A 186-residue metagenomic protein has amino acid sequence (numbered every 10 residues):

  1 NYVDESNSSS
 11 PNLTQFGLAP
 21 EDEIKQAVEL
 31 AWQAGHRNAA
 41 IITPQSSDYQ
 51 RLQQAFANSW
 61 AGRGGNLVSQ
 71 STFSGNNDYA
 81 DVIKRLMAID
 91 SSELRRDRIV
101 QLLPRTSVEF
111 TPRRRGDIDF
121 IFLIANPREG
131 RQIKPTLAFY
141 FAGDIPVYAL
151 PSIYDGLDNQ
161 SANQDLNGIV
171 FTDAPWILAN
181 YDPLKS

Functional and structural regions predicted by a protein language model:
N1, N38-P44, V68, S92-P127 (+1 more regions): Periplasmic-binding protein-like
N1-T72: Extracytoplasmic ligand/sensor domains, especially the bilobed periplasmic-binding protein
Y2-N7, Q45-Q50, F73-D78, N126-G130 (+2 more regions): Solvent-exposed loop/turn segments at secondary-structure junctions within structured extracellular/periplasmic domains
S9-T14, A61-I99: Short beta-strand elements in bilobed, periplasmic/extracellular small-molecule ligand-binding domains
S10-L13, M87-Q101, G116-I118, K134-S186: Extracellular/periplasmic periplasmic-binding protein-like sensory domains
E23-A27, D48-F56, Y79-V82, E129-I133 (+1 more regions): Stable alpha-helical elements in mature extracytoplasmic
Q33, F110-R115, A138-F139: Surface-exposed acidic, glycine-flexible loop patches that form ligand/cofactor-binding and adhesion interfaces
F56, I118-P127, R131-A138: Charge-patterned, long linear interaction tracts outside catalytic cores
